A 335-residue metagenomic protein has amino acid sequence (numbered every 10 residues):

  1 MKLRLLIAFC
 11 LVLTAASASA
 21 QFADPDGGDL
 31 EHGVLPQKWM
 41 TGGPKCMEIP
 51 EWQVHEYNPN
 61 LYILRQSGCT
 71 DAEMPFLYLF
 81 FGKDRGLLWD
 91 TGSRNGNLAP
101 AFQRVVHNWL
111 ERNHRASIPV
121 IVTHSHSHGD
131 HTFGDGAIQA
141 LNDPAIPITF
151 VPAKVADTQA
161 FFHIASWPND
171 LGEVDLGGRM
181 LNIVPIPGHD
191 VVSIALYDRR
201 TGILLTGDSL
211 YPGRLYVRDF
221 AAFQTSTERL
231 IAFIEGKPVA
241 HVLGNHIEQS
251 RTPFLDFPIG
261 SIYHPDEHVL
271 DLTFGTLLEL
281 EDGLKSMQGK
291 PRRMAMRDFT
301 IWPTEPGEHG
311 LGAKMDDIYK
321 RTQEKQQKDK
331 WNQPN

Functional and structural regions predicted by a protein language model:
M1-I7: Bacterial N-terminal signal peptides that target proteins for export
I7-A15: Bacterial N-terminal signal peptides
Q21-P44, E228-N335: Accessory terminal helices/loops
E48-W109, L196-S209: Conserved beta-strand hairpin/beta-sheet module of binuclear metal-dependent hydrolase folds, prominently
W89-G92, H114-D130, T149-P152, P185-G188 (+2 more regions): Active-site neighborhood of phospho(di)ester-bond hydrolases with catalytic His/Asp-centered motifs
S93-R179: Active-site HxH/HxHxD metal-binding segment of metal-dependent hydrolases
G96, S127-G134, D190-S193, Y211-L215 (+1 more regions): Active-site environment of divalent metal-dependent phosphoester hydrolases
L171-D198, I203: Core dinuclear metal-dependent hydrolase active-site scaffold
